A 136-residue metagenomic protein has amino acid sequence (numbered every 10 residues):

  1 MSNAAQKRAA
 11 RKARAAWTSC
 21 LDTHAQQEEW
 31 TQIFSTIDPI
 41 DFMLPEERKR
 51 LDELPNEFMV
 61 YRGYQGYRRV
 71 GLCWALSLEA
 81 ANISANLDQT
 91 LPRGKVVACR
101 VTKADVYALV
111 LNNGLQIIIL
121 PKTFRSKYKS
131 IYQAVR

Functional and structural regions predicted by a protein language model:
M1-F58, G63-L72, L76-R136: Conserved NAD+-utilizing ADP-ribose enzyme module
